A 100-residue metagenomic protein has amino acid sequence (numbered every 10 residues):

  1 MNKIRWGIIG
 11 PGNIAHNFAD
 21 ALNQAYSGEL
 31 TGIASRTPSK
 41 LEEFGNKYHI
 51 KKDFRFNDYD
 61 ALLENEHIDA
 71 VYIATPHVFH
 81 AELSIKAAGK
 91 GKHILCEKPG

Functional and structural regions predicted by a protein language model:
M1-Y48: N-terminal Rossmann-like dinucleotide-binding module
K52-G100: Beta-loop-alpha module in the N-terminal Rossmann-like domain of NAD(P)-dependent dehydrogenases, especially those
